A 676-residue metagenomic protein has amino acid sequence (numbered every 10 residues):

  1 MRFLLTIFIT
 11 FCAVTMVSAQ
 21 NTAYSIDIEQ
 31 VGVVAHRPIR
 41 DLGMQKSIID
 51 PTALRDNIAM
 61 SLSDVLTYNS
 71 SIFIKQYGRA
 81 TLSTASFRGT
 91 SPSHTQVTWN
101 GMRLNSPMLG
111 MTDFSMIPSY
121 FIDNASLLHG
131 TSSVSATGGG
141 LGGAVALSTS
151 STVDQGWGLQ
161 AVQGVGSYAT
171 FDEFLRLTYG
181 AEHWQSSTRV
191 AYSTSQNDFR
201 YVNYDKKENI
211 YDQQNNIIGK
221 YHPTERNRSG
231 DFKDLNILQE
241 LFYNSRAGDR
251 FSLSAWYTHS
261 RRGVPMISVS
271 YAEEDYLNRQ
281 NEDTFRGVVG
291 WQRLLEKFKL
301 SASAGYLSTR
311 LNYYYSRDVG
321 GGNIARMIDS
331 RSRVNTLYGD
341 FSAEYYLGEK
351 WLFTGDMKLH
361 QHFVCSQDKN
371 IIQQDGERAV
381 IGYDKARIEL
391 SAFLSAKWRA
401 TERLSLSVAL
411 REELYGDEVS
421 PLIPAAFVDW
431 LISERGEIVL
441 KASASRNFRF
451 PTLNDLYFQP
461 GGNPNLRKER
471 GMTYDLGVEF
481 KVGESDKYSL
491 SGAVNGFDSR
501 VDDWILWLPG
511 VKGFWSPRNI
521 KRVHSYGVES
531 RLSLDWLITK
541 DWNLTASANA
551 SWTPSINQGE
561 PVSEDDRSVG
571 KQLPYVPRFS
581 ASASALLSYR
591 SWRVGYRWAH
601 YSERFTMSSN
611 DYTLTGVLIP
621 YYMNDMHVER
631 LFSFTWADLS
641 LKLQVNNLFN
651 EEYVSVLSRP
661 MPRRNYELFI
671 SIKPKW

Functional and structural regions predicted by a protein language model:
Q20-R55, P92: Short, acidic, small-residue-rich periplasmic hinge/interaction motif at the N-terminus of Gram-negative outer-membrane
L62-V65, S83-S86, T98, T112-P118 (+3 more regions): N-terminal periplasmic accessory domains that precede and gate Gram-negative outer-membrane beta-barrel machines
S63-S106: Extracytoplasmic beta-strand/coil segments of soluble accessory domains associated with Gram-negative outer-membrane
M102-G130, P460: Short acidic/polar hinge/loop motifs at secondary-structure boundaries that mediate gating or recognition
Y179-R279: Periplasmic-side early beta-strands and strand-to-turn transitions of outer-membrane beta-barrels
L241-S260, Q280-V419, F427, L431 (+3 more regions): Face-selective signature of the C-terminal outer-membrane beta-barrel domain
L295-Y315, S433, V439-K441, K468-D535: Membrane-embedded beta-barrel scaffold of Gram-negative outer-membrane proteins
R399-S405, G496-R500, N519-M607, D638: Gram-negative outer-membrane beta-barrel transporters
